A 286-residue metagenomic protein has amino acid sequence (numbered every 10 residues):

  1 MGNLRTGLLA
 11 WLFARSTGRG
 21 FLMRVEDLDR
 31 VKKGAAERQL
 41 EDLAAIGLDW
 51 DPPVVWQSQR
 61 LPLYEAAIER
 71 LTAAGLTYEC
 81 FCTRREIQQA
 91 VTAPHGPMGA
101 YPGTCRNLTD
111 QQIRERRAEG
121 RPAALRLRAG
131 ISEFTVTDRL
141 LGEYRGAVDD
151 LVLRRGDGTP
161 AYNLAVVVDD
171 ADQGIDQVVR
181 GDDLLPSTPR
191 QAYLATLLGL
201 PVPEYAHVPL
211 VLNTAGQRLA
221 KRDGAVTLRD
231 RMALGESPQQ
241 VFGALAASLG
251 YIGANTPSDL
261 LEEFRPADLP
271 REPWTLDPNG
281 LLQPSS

Functional and structural regions predicted by a protein language model:
M1-H95, D182-L200, D259: N-terminal Rossmann-like or analogous alpha/beta NTP/dinucleotide-binding catalytic cores that position adenine
R5, S16-R19, E115, P122 (+2 more regions): Non-catalytic terminal extensions that flank enzyme cores
A36, L61, R84, M98 (+5 more regions): Alpha-helix initiation and N-capping motif
D49, T77-Y78, G96-G99, Q111 (+3 more regions): A general structural signal for well-ordered secondary-structure junctions
P62-L76, M98-G103, R121-A124, G130 (+1 more regions): Short secondary-structure transition/capping segments
R85-K221, T227-M232, P278-S286: Active-site cores that bind ATP or allylic diphosphates and position pyrophosphate for catalysis
